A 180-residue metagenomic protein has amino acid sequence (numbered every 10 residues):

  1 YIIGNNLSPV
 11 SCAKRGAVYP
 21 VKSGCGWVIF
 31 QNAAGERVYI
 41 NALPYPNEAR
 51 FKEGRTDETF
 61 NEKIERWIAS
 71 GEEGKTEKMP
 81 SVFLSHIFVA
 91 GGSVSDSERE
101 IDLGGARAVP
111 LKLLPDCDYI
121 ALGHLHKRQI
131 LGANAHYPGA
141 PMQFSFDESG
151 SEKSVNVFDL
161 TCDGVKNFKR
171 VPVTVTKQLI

Functional and structural regions predicted by a protein language model:
Y1-I180: Extended recognition/assembly regions associated with phosphoester-bond processing machinery
